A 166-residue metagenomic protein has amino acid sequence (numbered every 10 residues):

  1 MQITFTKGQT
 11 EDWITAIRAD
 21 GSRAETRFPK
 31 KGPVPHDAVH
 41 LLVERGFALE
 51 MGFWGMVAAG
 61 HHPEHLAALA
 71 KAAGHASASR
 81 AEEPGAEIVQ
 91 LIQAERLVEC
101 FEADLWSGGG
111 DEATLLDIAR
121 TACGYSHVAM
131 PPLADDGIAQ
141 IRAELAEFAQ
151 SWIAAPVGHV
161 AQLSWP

Functional and structural regions predicted by a protein language model:
Q2-F5, Q9-T10, A16, S22-T26 (+2 more regions): Metalloprotease/metallohydrolase-associated module, dominated by Zn2+-dependent proteases
V43: Short active-site segment of divalent metal-dependent hydrolases/proteases that encodes the spacing between
